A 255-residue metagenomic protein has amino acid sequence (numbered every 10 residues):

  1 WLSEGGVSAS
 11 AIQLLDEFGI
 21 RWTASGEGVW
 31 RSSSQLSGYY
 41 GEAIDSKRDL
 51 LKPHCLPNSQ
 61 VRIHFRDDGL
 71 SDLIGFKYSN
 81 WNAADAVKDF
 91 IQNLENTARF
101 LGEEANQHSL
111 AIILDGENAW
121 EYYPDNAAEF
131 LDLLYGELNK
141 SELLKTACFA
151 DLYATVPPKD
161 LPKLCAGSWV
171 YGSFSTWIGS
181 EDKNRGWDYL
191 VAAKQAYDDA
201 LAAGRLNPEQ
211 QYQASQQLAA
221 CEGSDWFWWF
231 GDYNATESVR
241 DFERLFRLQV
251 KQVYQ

Functional and structural regions predicted by a protein language model:
W1-L14: A conserved hydrophobic secondary-structure block that centers on an alpha-helix together with its immediately flanking
L2, A24-S25, L114: Conserved beta-strand positions
G5, G28, G223-W226: Flexible loop residues that form catalytic and substrate-binding hotspots at small-molecule/glycan-binding clefts
A9, S32, A154-V156: Generic structural signal for helix capping and beta-alpha/helix-loop junctions
I12-L56: Acidic, His- and aromatic-enriched active-site or binding-groove loops in soluble protein domains that engage sugars
Y39-L73, Y78-Q255: Active-site and substrate-binding clefts of carbohydrate-active enzymes
